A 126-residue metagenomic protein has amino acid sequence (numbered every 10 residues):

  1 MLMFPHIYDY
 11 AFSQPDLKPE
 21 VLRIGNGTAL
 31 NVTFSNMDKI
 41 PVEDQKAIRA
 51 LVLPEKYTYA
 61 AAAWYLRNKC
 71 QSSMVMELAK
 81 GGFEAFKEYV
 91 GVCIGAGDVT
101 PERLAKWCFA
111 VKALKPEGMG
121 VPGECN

Functional and structural regions predicted by a protein language model:
M1-N68: Peptidoglycan-targeting cell-wall enzymes and recognition modules
V21, G25, C70-S72, L78-A79 (+2 more regions): Generic detector of ordered, mature protein regions
D44-K46, A50-V99: Extracellular low-complexity, Gly/Ser/Thr-rich intrinsically disordered linkers and protease-sensitive activation/hinge
E84-N126: Extracellular low-complexity, O-glycosylation-prone Ser/Thr/Pro/Gly-rich "stalks" and linkers flanking catalytic
